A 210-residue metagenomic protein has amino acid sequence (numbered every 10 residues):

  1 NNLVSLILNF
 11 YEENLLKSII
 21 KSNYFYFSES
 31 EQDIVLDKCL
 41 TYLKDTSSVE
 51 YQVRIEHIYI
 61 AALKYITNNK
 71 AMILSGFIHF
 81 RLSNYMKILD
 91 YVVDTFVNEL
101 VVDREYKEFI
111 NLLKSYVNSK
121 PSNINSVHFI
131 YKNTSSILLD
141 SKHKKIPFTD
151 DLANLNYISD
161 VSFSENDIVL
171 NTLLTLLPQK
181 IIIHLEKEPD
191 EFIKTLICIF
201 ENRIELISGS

Functional and structural regions predicted by a protein language model:
N1-D167: Conserved mixed alpha/beta catalytic, RNA-binding, or beta-rich assembly cores of soluble enzyme, regulatory
K142-S210: C-terminal structured domains
